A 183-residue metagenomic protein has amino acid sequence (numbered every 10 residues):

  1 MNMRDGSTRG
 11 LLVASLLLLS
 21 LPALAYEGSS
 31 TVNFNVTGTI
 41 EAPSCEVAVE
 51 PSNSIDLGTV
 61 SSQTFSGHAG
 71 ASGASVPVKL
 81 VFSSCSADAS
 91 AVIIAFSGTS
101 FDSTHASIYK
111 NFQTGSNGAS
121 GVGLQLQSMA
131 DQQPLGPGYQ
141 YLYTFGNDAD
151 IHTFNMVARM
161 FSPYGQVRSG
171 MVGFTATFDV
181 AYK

Functional and structural regions predicted by a protein language model:
N2-R9, L24-K183: Mature extracellular/passenger domains of Gram-negative fimbrial/pilin and adhesin proteins
L12-L17: Hydrophobic helical h-region of N-terminal Sec-dependent signal peptides in bacterial secretory/periplasmic proteins
S20-P22: N-terminal signal peptide c-region/cleavage motif recognized by signal peptidases
